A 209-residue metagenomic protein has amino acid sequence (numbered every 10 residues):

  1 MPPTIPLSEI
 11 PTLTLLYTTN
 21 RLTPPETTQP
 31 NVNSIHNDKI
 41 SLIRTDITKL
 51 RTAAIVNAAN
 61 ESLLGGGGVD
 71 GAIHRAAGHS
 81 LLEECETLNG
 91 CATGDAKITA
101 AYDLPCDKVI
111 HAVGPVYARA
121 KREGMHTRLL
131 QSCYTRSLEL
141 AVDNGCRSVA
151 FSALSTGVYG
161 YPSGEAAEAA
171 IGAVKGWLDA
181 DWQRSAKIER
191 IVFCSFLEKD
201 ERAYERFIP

Functional and structural regions predicted by a protein language model:
M1-D38, P209: Eukaryotic N-terminal low-complexity, Ser/Thr- and Lys/Arg-rich leader segments that predominantly function as
N37-T93: Short, conserved "active-site rim" segments that organize catalytic pockets and cofactor/ligand binding
I40, A53-I55, D95, D107-H111 (+1 more regions): Structural motif
I43-I47, A92-D103, S137-D143: Short amphipathic alpha-helices and their capping/turn segments at secondary-structure boundaries
L50, L64, G68, A76 (+6 more regions): Conserved active-site and cofactor/substrate-binding residues in soluble primary-metabolism enzymes
V56, I73, I110, F151 (+1 more regions): Conserved, mostly hydrophobic/aromatic
H74-R119: Glycine/small-residue-rich phosphate/adenosyl-binding loop
Y117-P209: Phosphate/ribose-phosphate-bearing ligand recognition and processing surfaces, centered on ADP-ribose/NAD(+/P+) systems
